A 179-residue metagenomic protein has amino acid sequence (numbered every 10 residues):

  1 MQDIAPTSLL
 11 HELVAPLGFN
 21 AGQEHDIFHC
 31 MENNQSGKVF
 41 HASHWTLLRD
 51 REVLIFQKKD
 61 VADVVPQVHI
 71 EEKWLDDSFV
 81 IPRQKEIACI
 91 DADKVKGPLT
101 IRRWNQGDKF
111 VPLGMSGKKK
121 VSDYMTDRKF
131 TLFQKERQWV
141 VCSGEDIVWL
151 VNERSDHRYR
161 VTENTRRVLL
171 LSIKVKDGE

Functional and structural regions predicted by a protein language model:
M1-E179: AMP-forming adenylation/ATP pyrophosphatase catalytic core
